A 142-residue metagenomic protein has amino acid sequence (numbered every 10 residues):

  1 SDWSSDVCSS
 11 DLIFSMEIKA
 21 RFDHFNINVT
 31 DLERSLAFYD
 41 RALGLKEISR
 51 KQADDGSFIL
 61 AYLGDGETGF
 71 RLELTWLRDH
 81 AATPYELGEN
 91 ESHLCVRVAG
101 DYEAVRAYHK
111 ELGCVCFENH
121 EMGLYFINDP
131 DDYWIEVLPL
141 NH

Functional and structural regions predicted by a protein language model:
D2-S9: Short, small-residue-biased leader/transition segments that mark boundaries at the very start of proteins
S4, F58, M122: Short coil/loop residues immediately preceding or within conserved phosphate-binding loops of NTP-utilizing enzyme
S10, F14-I18, K51, Y62 (+1 more regions): Vicinal oxygen chelate
R21-T30, A61-G66, F70, T83-Y108 (+2 more regions): Vicinal oxygen chelate
N26-G69: Core segments of cupin and vicinal oxygen chelate
A37, R41, E103-E111: Replace "anionic and nucleotidyl ligands
